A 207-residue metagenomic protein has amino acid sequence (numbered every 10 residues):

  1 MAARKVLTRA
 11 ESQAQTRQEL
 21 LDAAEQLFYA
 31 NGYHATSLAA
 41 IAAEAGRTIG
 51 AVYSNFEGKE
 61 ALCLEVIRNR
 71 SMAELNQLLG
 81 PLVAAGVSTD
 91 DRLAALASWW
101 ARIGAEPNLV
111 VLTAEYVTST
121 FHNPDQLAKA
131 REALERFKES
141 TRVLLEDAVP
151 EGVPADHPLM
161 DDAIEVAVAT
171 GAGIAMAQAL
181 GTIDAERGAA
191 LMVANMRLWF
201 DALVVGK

Functional and structural regions predicted by a protein language model:
M1-Q15, V149, V204-K207: N-terminal intrinsically disordered/low-complexity leader segments
S12-E25, I41, V66-R70, E74 (+1 more regions): Generic hydrophobic, amphipathic alpha-helix propensity
Q13, L21, I67, L127-K138 (+1 more regions): Amphipathic, non-transmembrane alpha-helical scaffold segments
E19, A23-A61, E65: Helix-turn-helix
E65, L79-V110, A155, M160-A167 (+1 more regions): Hydrophobic alpha-helical connector segments
P81, A85, T120-F121, Q178-T182: Secondary-structure edge/capping motif, primarily at the C-terminal ends of alpha-helices and the immediately following
D91-R92, G104-A128, M176: Amphipathic alpha-helical segments used for helix-helix packing
L127-R131, A148-K207: Hydrophobic/aromatic-rich alpha-helical bundle segments in the mid-to-C-terminal region
